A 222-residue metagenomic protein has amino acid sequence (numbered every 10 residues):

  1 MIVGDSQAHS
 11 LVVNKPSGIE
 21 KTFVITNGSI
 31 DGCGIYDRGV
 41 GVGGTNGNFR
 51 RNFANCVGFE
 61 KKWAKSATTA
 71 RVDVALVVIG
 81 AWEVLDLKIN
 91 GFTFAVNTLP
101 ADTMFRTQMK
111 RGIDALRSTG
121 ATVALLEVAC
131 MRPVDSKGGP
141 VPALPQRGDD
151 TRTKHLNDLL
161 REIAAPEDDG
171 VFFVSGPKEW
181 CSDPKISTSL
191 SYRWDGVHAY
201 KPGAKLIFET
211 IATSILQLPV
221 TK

Functional and structural regions predicted by a protein language model:
M1, A124, F172-V174: Hydrophobic/aromatic beta-strand patches that form the interior of the parallel beta-sheet core in alpha/beta enzyme
M1-V3, Q7-L99: Conserved SGNH/GDSL esterase-like catalytic core that processes O-acyl groups on lipids and polysaccharides
I2, S10, G58, K62 (+7 more regions): Extracytoplasmic/secreted proteins, especially bacterial periplasmic and envelope-associated proteins
I79, E127-V128: A cross-domain feature marking catalytic cores of carbohydrate-active enzymes and several ubiquitous metabolic/repair
F94-T103, Q146-G148: The substrate-binding groove and active-site-proximal loops of carbohydrate-active enzymes, especially glycoside
I113-R117: Surface-exposed amphipathic alpha-helices with a cationic face
S118-T122: A short helix->loop->beta-strand "cap" motif at the edges of active sites that frequently abuts
A129-K222: Catalytic His-Asp segment of secreted/periplasmic serine-dependent ester chemistry enzymes
